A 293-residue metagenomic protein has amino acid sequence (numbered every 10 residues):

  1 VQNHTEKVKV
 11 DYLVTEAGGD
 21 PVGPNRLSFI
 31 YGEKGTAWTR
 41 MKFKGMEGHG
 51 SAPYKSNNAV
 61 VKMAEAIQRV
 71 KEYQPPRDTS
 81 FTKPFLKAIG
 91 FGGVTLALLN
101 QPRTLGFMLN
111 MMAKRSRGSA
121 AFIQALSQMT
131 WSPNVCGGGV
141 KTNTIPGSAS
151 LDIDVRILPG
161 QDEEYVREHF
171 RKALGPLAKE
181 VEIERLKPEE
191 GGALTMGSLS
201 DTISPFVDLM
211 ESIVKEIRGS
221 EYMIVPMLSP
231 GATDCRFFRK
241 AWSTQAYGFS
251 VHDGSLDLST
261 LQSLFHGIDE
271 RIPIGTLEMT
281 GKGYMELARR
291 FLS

Functional and structural regions predicted by a protein language model:
V1-I30: Acidic/histidine-rich catalytic neighborhood of metal-dependent amide-processing enzymes
V8-K9, G32-W38, L126-Q128, P146-S148: Short, solvent-exposed loop/turn segments at the edges of secondary structure
T15-G18, L27-K42, D253-Q262, H266: Flexible glycine/proline-rich, aromatic-decorated loop/lid segments
P21-E33, G50-N58: Active-site-adjacent substrate-recognition loops and nearby beta-strands within hydrolase catalytic domains
P21-V22, P75-V140, G147-S148, P159 (+3 more regions): An extended, acidic, His-containing surface patch that forms the Zn2+-binding/catalytic region of metallohydrolases
L27-Y31, G138-N143: Short beta-strand/turn micro-motifs at beta-sheet edges
F43, V155-I157: Hydrophobic beta-strand positions in extracellular immunoglobulin-like domains
G50-P76: A short core secondary-structure module
